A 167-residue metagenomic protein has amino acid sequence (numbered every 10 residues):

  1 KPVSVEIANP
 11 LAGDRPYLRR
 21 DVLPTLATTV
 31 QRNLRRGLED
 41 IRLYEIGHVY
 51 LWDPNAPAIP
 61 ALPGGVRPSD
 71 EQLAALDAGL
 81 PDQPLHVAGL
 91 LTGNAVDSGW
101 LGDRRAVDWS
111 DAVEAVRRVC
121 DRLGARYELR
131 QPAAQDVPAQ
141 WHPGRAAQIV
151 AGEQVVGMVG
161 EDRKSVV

Functional and structural regions predicted by a protein language model:
K1-V167: Extended beta-strand-rich architecture
